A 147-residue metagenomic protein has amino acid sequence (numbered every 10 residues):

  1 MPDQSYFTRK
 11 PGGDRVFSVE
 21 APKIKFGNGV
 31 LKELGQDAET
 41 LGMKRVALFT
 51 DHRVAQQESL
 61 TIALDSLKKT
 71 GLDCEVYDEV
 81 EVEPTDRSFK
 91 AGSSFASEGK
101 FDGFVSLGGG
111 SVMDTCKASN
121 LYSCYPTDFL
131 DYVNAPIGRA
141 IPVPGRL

Functional and structural regions predicted by a protein language model:
P2-G103: ATP/NTP phosphate-donor binding region
R87-L147: Glycine/threonine-rich beta-strand-loop-alpha-helix active-site module that forms ligand/phosphate-binding
